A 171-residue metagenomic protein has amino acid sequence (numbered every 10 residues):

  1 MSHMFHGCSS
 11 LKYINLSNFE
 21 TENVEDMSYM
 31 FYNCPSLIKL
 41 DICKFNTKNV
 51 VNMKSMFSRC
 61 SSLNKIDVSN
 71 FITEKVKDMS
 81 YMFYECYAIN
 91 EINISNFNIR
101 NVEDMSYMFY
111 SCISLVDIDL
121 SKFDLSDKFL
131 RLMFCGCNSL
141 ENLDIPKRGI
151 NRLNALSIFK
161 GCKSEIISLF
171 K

Functional and structural regions predicted by a protein language model:
S2-K171: Negatively charged
